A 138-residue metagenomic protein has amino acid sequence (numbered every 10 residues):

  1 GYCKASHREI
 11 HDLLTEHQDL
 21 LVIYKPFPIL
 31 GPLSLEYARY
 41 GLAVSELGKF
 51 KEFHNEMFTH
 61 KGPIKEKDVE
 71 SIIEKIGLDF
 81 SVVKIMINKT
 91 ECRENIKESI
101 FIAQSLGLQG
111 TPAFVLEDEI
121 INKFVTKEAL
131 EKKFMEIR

Functional and structural regions predicted by a protein language model:
G1-E74, L106-Q109, M135: Structural alpha/beta surface segment adjacent to cysteine/selenocysteine redox centers across thiol/disulfide enzymes
Y2-L14, S71-R138: C-terminal cap of thioredoxin/glutaredoxin-like
